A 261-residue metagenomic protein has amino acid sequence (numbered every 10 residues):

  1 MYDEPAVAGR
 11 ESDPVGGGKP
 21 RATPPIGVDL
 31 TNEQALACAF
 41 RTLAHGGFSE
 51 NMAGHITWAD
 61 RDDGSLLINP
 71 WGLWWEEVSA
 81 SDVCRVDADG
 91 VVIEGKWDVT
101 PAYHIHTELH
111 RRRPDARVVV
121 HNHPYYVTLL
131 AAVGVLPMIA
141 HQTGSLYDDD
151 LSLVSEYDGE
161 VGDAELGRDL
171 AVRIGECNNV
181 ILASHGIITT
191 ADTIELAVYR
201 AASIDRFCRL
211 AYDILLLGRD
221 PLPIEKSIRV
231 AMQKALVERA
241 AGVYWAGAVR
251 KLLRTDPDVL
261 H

Functional and structural regions predicted by a protein language model:
Y2-H261: Glycine-rich flexible loops
